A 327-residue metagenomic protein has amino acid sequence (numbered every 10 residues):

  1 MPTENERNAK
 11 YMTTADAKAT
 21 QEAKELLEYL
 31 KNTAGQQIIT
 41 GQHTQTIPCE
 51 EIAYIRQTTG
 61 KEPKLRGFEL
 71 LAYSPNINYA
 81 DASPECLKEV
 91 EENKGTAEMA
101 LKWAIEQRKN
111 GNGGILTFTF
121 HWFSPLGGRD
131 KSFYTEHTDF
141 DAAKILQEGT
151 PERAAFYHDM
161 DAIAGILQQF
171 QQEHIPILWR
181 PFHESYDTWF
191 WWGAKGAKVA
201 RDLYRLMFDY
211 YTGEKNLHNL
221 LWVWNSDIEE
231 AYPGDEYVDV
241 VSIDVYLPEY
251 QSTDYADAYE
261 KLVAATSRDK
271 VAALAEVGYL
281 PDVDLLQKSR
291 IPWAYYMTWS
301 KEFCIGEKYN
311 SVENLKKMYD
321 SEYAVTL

Functional and structural regions predicted by a protein language model:
M1-V90, L285, Y323-V325: N-terminal module-boundary/linker segments of secreted carbohydrate-active enzymes
N5-N8, I38-H43, D269-L327: Substrate-binding cleft of secreted/luminal carbohydrate-active enzymes
K24-E25, I47-I55, E98, A162-I166 (+3 more regions): Alpha-helical scaffolding within the catalytic cores of extracellular/periplasmic polymer-degrading hydrolases
K31-N32, A53-K61, E98-G113, Y134-H137 (+4 more regions): Acidic (Asp/Glu)-rich catalytic clusters
I38-Q42, K64-F68, G114-F120, I177-P181 (+4 more regions): Hydrophobic faces of well-ordered beta-strands that scaffold small-molecule active sites in alpha/beta enzyme cores
T40-H43, R180-F182, Y186, Y204-E230 (+1 more regions): Aromatic-lined carbohydrate-recognition surfaces of secreted/lumenal glycan-active proteins
R66-E69, I228-Y250, T298-W299: Aromatic- and acid-rich polysaccharide-binding/catalytic face of secreted or lumenal carbohydrate-active enzymes
N76-L206, L217: Substrate-binding cleft of extracellular glycoside hydrolase catalytic domains
